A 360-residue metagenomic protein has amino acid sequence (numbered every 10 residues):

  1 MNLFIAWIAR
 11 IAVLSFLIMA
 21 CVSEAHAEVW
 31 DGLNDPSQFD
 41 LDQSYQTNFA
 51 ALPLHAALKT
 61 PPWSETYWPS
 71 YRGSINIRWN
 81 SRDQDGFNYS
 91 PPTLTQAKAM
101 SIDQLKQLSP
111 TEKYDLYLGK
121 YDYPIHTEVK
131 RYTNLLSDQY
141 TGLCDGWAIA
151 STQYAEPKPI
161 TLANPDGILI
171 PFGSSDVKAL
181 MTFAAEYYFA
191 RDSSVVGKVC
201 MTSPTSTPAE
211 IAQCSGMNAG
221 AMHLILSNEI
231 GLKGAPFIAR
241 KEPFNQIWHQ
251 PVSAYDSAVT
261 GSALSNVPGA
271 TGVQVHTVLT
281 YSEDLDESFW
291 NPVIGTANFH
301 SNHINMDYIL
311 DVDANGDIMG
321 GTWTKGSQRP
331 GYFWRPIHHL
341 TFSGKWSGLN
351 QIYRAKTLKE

Functional and structural regions predicted by a protein language model:
M1-A12: Bacterial N-terminal signal peptides that target proteins for export
R10-A20: Bacterial N-terminal signal peptides
V22-A27: Sec/Tat signal peptide C-region and signal peptidase I cleavage site
E28-K359: Active-site-adjacent structural elements in enzyme catalytic domains
